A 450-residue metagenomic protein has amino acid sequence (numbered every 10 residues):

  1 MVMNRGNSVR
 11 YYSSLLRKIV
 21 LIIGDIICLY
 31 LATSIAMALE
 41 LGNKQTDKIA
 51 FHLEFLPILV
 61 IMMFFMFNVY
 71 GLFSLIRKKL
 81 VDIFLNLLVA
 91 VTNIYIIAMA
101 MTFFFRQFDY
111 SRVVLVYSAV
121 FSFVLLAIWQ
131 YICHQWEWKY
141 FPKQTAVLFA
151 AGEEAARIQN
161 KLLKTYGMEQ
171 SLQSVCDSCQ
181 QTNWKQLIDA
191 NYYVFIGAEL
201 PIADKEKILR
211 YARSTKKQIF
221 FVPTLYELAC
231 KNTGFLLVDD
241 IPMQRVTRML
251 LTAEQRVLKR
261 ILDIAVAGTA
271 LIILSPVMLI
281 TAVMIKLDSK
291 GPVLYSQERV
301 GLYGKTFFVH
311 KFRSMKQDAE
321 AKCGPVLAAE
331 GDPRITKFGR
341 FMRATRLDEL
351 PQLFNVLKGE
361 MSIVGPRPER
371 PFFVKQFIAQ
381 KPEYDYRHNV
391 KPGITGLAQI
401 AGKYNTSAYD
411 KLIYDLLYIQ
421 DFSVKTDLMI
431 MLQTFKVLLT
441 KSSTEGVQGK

Functional and structural regions predicted by a protein language model:
M1-C28, Y131-S275, K450: N-terminal hydrophobic signal-anchor/signal peptide
M1-K139: Signature of alpha-helical transmembrane segments in polytopic membrane proteins
R5, F372, E383-K450: C-terminal terminal-structure detector
L87-V91, K143-I158, P292-M315, K337: Membrane-cytosol interface motif
F108-D109, E153-W184, H310-P333, K337: Acidic, Ser/Thr-rich low-complexity segments on the non-lumenal side of membrane proteins
Y226-E227, T233-G234, Y295-R334, T395-I413: Short, glycine-rich, amphipathic interfacial segments at transmembrane boundaries or analogous
Q255-D318, N355, V424, I430-K450: A hydrophobic, helix-centered structural microdomain
A328-K391, I430-L438: A short, structured surface patch at a secondary-structure boundary
